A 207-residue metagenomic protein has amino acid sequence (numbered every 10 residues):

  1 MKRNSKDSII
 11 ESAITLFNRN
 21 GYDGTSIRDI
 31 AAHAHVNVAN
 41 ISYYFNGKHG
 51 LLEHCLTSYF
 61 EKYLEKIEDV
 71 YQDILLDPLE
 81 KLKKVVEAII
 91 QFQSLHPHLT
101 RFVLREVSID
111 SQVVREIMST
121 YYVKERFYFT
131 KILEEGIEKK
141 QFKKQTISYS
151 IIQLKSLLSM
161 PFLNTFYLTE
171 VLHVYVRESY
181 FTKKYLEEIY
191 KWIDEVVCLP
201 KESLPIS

Functional and structural regions predicted by a protein language model:
M1-S5, T15, S203-S207: N-terminal intrinsically disordered/low-complexity leader segments
S5-I14, I30, C55-Y59, Y63 (+1 more regions): Generic hydrophobic, amphipathic alpha-helix propensity
S8, L16-G50, H54: Helix-turn-helix
I9-F17, I89, I193: Short hydrophobic clusters on alpha-helical segments that form packing/core surfaces in small helical domains
K48, C55, Y59, Y63 (+5 more regions): Hydrophobic/aromatic residues within well-ordered alpha-helical segments
C55-K84, I132: Amphipathic alpha-helical linker/stalk segments
A88-Q91, L95, V123, F127-K139 (+3 more regions): C-terminal peripheral helix-coil segments that are non-catalytic and often amphipathic
S94-E116, T165-H173: Amphipathic alpha-helical segments used for helix-helix packing
